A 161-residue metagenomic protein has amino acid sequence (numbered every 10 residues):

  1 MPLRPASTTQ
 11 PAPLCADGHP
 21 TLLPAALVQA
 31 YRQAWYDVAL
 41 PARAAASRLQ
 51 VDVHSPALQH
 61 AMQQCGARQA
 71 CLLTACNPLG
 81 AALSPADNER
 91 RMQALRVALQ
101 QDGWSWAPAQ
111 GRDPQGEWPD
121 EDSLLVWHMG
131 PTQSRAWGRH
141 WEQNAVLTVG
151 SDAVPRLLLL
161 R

Functional and structural regions predicted by a protein language model:
M1-V97: N-terminal, charge-rich interaction modules
D52-S55, V97-Q100, P108, R156-L160: Mature, function-bearing regions of proteins
M62-Q64, G116, A136-R139: A general structural signal for short secondary-structure junctions and capping/turn motifs
Q69-T74, A107-P108, S123-W127, A145-T148 (+1 more regions): Ordered hydrophobic segments in well-structured contexts
P85, A136, L157-L160: A short secondary-structure junction signal
E89-Q133: Amphipathic protein-protein interaction modules
D113-P114, S151-R161: Short proline/glycine- and acidic-rich turn/helix-capping motifs at secondary-structure junctions
D120-S123, W127-V154: Short, compact, well-ordered microdomains
